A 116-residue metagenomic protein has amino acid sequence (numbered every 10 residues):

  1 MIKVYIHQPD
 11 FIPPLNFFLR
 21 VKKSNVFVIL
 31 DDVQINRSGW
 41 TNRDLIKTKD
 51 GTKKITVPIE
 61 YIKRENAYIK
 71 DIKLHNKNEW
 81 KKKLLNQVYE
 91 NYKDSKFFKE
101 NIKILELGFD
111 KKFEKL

Functional and structural regions predicted by a protein language model:
M1-L116: Residues lining hydrophobic/aromatic ligand-binding pockets adjacent to catalytic sites
